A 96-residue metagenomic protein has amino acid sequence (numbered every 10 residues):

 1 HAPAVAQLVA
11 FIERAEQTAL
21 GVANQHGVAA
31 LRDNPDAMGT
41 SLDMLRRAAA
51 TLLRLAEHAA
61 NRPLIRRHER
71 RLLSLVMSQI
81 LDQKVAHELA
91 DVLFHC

Functional and structural regions predicted by a protein language model:
H1-R67, I80-C96: Alpha-helical solenoid repeats of the armadillo/HEAT superfamily in eukaryotic scaffolding/adaptor proteins
R67-S74: Amphipathic alpha-helical scaffolding segments
